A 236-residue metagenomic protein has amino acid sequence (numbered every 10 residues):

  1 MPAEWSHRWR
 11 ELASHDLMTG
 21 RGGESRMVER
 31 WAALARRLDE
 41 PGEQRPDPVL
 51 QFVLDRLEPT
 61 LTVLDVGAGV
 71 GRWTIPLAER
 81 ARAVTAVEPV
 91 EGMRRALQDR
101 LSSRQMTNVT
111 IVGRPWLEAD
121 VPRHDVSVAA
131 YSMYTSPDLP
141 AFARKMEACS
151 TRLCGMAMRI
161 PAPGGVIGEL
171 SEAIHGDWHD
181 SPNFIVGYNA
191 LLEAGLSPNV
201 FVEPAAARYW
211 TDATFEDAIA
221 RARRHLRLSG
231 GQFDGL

Functional and structural regions predicted by a protein language model:
M1-E58: Conserved class I S-adenosyl-L-methionine
L64, V70-N108, G113-L117: Class I SAM-dependent methyltransferase SAM/SAH-binding core
D120-V126: A short acidic, Gly/Pro-enriched loop at the edge of an enzyme's catalytic core that lines a small-molecule cofactor
V126-L139: A short SAM/SAH-binding and catalytic strip from SAM-dependent methyltransferases
P140-G155: A short glycine-rich, Lys/Arg-flanked "PGG" loop and its adjoining helix->strand segment in the class I
L153-D180: Conserved class I S-adenosyl-L-methionine
H179-H225: Substrate-binding/catalytic lobe of Class I Rossmann-like enzymes that use SAM or dcSAM, i.e., the mid-to-C-terminal
R221-L236: Rossmann-like AdoMet/SAM-dependent catalytic core
